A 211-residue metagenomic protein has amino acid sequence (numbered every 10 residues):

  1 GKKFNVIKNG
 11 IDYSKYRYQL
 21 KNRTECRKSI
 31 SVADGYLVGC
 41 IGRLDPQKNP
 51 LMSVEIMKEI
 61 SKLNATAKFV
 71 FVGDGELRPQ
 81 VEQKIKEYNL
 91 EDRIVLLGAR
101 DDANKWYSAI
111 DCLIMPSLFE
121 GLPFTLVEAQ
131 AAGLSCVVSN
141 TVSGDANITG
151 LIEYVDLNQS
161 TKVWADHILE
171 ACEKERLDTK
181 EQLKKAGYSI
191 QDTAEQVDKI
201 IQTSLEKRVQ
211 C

Functional and structural regions predicted by a protein language model:
G10: Carbohydrate-associated surface elements
R17-V32: A short helix/loop element that forms part of the nucleotide-sugar donor recognition site in Leloir-type
Y36, C40-E59, E76-E82: A conserved mid-protein helix/loop that constitutes part of the nucleotide-sugar donor-binding site
E82-G98: Nucleotide-activated donor-binding/catalytic signature segment of Leloir-type glycosyltransferases, i.e., the conserved
A99, L118: Aromatic "clamp/platform" in nucleotide-sugar-dependent glycosyltransferases that forms part of the donor/acceptor
S135-S139: Short hydrophobic beta-strand element within catalytic cores of glycosyltransferases and related nucleotide-activated
D145-E173, Q191: Change "using UDP/GDP/dTDP sugars" to "using nucleotide sugars
E175-C211: A charged, aromatic-enriched C-terminal amphipathic alpha-helix characteristic of glycosyltransferases across folds
